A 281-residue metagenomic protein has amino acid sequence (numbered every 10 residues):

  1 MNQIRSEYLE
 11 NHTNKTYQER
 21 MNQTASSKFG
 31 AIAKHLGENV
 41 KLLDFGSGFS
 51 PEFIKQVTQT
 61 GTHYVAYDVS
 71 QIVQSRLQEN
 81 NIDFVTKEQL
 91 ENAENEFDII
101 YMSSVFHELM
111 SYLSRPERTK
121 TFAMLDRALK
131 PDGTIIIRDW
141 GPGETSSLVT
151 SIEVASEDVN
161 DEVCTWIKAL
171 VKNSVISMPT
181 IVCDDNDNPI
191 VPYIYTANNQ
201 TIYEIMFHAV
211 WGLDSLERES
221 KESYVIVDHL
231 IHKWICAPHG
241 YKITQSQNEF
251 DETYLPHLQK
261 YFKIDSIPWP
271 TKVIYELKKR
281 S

Functional and structural regions predicted by a protein language model:
M1-K34: Class I SAM-dependent methyltransferase Rossmann-like catalytic core, especially the SAM/SAH-binding loop
L43-E91: Class I SAM-dependent methyltransferase SAM/SAH-binding core
Y101: A conserved beta-strand element that flanks and buttresses the S-adenosyl-L-methionine
L109-M124: A short, conserved alpha-helix within the catalytic core of class I
L129-I135: Short glycine-dipeptide loop
I136-S177, I181-Q200: Conserved class I S-adenosyl-L-methionine
S220-H239, Y254, L258: Short alpha-helix
K260-S281: Core SAM-dependent methyltransferase catalytic element
